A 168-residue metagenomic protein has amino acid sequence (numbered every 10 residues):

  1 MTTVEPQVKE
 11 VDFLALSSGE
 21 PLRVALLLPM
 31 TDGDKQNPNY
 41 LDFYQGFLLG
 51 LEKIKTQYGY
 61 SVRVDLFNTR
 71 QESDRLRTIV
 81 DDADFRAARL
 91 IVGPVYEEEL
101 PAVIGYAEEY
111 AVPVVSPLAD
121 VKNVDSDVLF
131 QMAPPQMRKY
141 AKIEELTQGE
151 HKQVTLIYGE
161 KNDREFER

Functional and structural regions predicted by a protein language model:
M1-R168: Extracytosolic ligand-binding ectodomains
